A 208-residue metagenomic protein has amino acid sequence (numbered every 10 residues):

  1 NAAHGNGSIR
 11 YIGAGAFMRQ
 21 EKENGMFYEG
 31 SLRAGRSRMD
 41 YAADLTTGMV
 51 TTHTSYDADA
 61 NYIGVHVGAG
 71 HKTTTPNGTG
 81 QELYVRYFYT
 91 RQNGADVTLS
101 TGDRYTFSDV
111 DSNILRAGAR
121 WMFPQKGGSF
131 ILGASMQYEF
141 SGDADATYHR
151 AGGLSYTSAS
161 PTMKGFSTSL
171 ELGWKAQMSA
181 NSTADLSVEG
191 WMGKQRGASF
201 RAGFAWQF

Functional and structural regions predicted by a protein language model:
N1-G7, R38-D59, R91-N113, F140-F166: Solvent-exposed, glycine/polar-rich loop segments of beta-barrel outer-membrane systems
N1-T79, V188-K194, S199: Outer membrane beta-barrel translocator domains of Type V secretion systems
G15, Q20, R104-F208: Outer membrane beta-barrel transmembrane domains
F17, F27, Y84-Y89, V97 (+2 more regions): Aromatic side chains
E23-R33, P76-Y84, G133-Q137, S160-T168: Phosphate-binding glycine-rich loops and adjacent basic patches that engage nucleotide phosphates, nucleic-acid
Y28-L32, V67, Q81-Y87, A117 (+3 more regions): Membrane-embedded beta-strand positions of outer-membrane beta-barrel proteins
R33-M39, K72, Y84-G94, A134-S141 (+1 more regions): Short glycine-rich beta-strand segments
T75-E82, Q92-D96, K126-F130: Short, structured loop/turn "capping" segments at alpha-beta junctions
